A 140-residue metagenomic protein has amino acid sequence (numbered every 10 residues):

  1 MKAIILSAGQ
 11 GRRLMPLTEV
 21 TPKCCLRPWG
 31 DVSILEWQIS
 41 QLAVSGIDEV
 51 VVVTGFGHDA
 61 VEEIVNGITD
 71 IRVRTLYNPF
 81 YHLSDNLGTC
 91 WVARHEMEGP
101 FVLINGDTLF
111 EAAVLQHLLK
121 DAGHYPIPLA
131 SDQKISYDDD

Functional and structural regions predicted by a protein language model:
M1-T54, H58-V61: N-terminal glycine-rich phosphate-binding loop and ensuing alpha1 helix
K2, D48-V50, R72, P100 (+1 more regions): Residues at the starts of beta-strands that form the adenosine-phosphate
I5, V52, L103, P128-L129: Structural beta-sheet core signal
Q10, D107-T108, Q133: Active-site metal-binding loops of divalent metal-dependent hydrolases
V20, S45, I68-D70, E98 (+1 more regions): Short, well-ordered coil/turn elements that cap or connect secondary structure elements
A60-E63, G67-F101: Short phosphate-binding loop-to-helix
G99-L109: Short beta-strand-to-loop acidic/aromatic patch adjacent to the donor-nucleotide binding site
E111-D140: Conserved core of the sugar-phosphate nucleotidyltransferase
